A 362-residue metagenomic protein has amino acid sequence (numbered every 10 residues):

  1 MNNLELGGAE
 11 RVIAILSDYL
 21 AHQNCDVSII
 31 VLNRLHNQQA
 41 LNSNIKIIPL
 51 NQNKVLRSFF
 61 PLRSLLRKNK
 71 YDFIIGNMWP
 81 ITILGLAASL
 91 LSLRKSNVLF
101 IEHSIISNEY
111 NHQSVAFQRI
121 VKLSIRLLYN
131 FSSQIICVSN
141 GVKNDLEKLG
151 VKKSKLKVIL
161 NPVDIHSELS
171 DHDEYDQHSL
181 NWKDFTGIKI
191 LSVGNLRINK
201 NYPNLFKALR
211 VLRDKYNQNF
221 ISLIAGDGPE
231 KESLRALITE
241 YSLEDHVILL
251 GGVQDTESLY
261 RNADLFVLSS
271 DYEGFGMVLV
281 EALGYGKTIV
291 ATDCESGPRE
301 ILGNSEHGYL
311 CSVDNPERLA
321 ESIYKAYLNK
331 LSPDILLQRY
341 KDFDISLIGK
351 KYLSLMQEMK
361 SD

Functional and structural regions predicted by a protein language model:
M1-L56, D145-E147, K157, P229: N-terminal strand-loop element at the rim of the active site of nucleotide-sugar-dependent glycosyltransferases
G7-I15, I188-V211, P229-A236: A conserved mid-protein helix/loop that constitutes part of the nucleotide-sugar donor-binding site
P49, G303-P316, Y324-K330: Conserved acidic donor-binding segment of nucleotide-sugar-dependent glycosyltransferases
R63, A116-I135: Membrane-proximal helix-turn-helix segments that form the acceptor-binding/catalytic region of lipid-linked
G76-L84, E102-I105: Short His-centered aromatic/hydrophobic patch
N130-L156, V163-S167: A short, active-site helix/loop in glycosyltransferases that binds the activated sugar's phosphate group
G252, D271: Aromatic "clamp/platform" in nucleotide-sugar-dependent glycosyltransferases that forms part of the donor/acceptor
T288-T292: Short hydrophobic beta-strand element within catalytic cores of glycosyltransferases and related nucleotide-activated
